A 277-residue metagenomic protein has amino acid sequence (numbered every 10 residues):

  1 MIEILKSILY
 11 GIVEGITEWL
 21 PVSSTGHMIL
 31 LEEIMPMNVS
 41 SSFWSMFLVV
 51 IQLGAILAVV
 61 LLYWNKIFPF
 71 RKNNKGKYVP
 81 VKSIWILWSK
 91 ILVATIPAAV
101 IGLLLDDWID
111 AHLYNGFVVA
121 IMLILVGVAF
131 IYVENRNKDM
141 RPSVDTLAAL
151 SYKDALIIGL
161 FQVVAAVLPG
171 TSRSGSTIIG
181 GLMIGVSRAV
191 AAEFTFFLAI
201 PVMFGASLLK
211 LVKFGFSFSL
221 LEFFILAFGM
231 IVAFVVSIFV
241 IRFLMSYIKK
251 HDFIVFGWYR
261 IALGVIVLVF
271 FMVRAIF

Functional and structural regions predicted by a protein language model:
M1-F277: Multi-pass membrane proteins that catalyze or facilitate reactions on polyprenyl-/lipid-phosphate substrates and their
